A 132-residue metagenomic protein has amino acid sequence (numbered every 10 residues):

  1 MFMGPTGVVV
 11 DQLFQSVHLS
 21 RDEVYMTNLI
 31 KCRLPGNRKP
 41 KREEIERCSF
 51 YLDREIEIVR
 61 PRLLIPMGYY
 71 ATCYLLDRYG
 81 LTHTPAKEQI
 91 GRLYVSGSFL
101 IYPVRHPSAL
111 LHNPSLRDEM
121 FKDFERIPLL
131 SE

Functional and structural regions predicted by a protein language model:
M1-E132: A polyanion-binding, active-site-adjacent surface
